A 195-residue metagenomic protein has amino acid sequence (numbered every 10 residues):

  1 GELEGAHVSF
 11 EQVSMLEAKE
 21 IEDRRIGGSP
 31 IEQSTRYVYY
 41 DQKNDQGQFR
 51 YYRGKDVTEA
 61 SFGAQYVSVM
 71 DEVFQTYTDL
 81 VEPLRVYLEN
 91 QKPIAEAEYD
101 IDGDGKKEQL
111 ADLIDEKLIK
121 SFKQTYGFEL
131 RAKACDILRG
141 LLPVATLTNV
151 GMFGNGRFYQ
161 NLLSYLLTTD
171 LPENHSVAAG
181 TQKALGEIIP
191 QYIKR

Functional and structural regions predicted by a protein language model:
G1-R195: Family-specific signature for flavin-dependent thymidylate synthase
